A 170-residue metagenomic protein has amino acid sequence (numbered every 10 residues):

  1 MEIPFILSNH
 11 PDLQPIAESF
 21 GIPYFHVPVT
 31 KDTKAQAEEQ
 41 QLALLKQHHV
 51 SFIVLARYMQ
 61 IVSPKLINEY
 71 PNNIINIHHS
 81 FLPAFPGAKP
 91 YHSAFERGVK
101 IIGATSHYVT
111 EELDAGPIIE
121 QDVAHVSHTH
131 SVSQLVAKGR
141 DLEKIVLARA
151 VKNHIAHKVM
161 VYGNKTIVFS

Functional and structural regions predicted by a protein language model:
M1-S170: One-carbon transfer enzymes
